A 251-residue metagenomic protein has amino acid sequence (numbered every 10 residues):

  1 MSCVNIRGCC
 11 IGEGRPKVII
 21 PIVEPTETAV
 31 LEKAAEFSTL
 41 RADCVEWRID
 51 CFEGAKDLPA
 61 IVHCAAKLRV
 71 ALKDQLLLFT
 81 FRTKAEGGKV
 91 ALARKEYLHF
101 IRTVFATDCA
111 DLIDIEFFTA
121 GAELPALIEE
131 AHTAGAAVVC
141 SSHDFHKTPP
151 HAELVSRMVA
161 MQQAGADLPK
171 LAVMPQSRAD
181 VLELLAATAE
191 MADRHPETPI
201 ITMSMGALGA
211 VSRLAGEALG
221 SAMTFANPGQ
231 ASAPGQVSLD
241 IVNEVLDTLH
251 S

Functional and structural regions predicted by a protein language model:
M1-N5, S238-I241: Short N-terminal or domain-adjacent regulatory/targeting segments
S2-C3, E13-T133, H143-K147: Active-site beta->alpha loop and helix N-cap motifs at the rims of alpha/beta catalytic domains
S2-R7, G14-K17, T198, L219-S221: Generic structural motif recognizing short loop/turn segments at the entrances and edges of beta-strands
R7-C9, R213: A generic local secondary-structure boundary/capping motif
R102, L112, F117-S251: Catalytic alpha/beta core domains of metabolic enzymes, predominantly
